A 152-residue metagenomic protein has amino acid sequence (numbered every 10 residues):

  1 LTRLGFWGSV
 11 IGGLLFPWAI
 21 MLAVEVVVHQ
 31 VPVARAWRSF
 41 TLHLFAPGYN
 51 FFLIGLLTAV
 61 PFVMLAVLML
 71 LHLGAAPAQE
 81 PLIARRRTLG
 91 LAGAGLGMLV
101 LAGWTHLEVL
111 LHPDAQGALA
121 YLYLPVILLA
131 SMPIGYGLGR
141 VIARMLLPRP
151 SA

Functional and structural regions predicted by a protein language model:
L1-I20, R144, A152: Cytosolic juxtamembrane helix and N-cap/initiation of the first transmembrane helix
W7-L15, P81-W104: Transmembrane alpha-helical segments of multi-pass membrane proteins
F16-P32: Alpha-helical transmembrane segments of multi-pass membrane proteins
I20, V24, W104, I134-L138 (+1 more regions): Alpha-helical membrane-inserting segments
H29-I54, L99-I127: Interfacial non-cytosolic loop connecting adjacent transmembrane helices
A46-H72: Generic alpha-helical transmembrane segments
M64-R87: Juxtamembrane helix-break-helix junctions at the cytosolic face of small multi-pass alpha-helical membrane proteins
H112-S151: Alpha-helical membrane-associated segments of multi-pass integral membrane proteins
